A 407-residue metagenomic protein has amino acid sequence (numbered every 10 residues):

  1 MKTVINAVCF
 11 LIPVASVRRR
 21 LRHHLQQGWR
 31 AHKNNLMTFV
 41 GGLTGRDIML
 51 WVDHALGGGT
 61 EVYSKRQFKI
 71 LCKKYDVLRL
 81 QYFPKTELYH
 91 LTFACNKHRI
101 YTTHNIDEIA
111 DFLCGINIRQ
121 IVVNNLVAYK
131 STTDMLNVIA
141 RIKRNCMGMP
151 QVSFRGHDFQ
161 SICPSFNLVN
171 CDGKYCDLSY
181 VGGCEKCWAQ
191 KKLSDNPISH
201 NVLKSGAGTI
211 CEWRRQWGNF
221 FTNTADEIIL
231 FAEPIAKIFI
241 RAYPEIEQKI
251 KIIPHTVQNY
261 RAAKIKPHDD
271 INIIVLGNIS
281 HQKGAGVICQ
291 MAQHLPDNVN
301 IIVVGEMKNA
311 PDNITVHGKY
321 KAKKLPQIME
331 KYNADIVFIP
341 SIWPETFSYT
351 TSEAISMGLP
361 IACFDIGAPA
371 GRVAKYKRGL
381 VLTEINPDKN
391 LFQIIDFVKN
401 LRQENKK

Functional and structural regions predicted by a protein language model:
K2-K407: Catalytic cores of nucleotide-sugar-dependent glycosyltransferases that transfer UDP/GDP/TDP-activated
